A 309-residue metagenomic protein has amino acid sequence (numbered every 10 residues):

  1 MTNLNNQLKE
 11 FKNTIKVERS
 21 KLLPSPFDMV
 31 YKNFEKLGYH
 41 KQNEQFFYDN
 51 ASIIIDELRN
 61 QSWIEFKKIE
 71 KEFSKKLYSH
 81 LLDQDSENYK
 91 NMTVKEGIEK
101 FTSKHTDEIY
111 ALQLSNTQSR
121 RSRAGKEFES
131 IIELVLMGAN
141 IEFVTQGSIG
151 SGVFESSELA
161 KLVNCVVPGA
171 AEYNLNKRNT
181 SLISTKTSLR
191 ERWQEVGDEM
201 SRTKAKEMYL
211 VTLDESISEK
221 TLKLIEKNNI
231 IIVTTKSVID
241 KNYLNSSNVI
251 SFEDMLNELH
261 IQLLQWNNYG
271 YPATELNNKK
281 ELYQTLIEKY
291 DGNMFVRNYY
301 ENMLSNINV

Functional and structural regions predicted by a protein language model:
M1-G97, N306-V309: Nuclease-adjacent, charged terminal/linker segments that flank catalytic cores
Q84, N91, G150-G152, R190 (+1 more regions): Short acidic loop-to-helix transition motifs that present clustered carboxylates
N91-I109, V163-V166, T187-E199: Short, composition-biased local secondary-structure segments
T106-V153: Acidic-basic catalytic patches of nuclease active cores, encompassing PD-(D/E)XK and other metal-cofactor nuclease
R123, E127-I131, A160, S188-E195 (+1 more regions): Short, well-structured alpha-helical interface segments that form or flank functional binding sites
T145-Y173: Active-site metal-binding core of divalent-cation-utilizing nuclease and nuclease-like domains
N176-K236: Catalytic cores of nucleic-acid endonucleases
E215-N308: Domain-level recognition of nuclease-like catalytic cores that cleave nucleotide substrates
